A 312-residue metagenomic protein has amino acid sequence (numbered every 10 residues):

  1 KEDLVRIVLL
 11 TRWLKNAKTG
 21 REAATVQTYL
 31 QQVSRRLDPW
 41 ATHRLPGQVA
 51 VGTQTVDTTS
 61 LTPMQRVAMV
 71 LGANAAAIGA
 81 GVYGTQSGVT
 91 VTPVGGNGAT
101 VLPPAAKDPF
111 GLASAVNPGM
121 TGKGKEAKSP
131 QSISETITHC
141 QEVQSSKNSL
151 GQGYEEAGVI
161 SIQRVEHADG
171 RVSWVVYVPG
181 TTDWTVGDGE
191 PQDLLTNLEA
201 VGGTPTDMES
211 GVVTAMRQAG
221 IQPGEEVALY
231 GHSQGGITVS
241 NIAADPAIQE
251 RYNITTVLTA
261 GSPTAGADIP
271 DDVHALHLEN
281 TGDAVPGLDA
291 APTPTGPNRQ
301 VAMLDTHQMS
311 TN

Functional and structural regions predicted by a protein language model:
K1-N312: Secretion-targeting segments and adjacent low-complexity export tracts
